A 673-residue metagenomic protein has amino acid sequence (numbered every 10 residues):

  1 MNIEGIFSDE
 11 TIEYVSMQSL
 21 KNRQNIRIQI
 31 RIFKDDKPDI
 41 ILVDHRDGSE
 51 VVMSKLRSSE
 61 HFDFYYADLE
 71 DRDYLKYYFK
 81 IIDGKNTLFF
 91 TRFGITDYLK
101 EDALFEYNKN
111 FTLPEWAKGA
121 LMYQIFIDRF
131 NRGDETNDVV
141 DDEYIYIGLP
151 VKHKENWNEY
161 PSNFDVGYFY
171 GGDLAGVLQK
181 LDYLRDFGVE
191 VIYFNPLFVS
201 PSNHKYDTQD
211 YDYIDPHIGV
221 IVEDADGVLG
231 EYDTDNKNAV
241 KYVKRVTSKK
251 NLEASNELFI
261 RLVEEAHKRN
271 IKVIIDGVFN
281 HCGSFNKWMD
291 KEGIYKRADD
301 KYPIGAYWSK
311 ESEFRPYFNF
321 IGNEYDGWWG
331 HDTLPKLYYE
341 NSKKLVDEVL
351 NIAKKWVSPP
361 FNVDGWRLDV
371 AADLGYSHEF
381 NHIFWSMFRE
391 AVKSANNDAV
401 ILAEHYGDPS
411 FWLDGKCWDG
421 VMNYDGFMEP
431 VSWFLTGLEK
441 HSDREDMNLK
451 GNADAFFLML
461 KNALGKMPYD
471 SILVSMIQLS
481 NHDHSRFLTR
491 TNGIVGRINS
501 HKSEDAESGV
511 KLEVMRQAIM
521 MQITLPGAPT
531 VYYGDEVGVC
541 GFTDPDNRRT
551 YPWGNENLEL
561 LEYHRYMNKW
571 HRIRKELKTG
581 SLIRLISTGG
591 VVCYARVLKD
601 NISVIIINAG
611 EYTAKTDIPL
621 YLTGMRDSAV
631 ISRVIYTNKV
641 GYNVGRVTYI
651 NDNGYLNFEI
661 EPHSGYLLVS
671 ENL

Functional and structural regions predicted by a protein language model:
M1-F126, R132, D138, L149 (+5 more regions): Carbohydrate-interacting/catalytic domains
I30, I125, L184, F194 (+9 more regions): Conserved, mostly hydrophobic/aromatic
I32-K34, D71, F126-N131, F198 (+9 more regions): Short, flexible loop/turn elements at secondary-structure junctions
W116, F285, A353, P360-N362 (+6 more regions): Conserved alpha/beta catalytic core and glycan-binding cleft of carbohydrate-active enzymes
G119, F187-I192, H267-I274, N362-W366 (+3 more regions): Loop/turn elements at helix/coil->beta-strand transitions in domains of secreted/extracellular proteins
I127-E190, L197-P360, F388, S394: Substrate-binding/active-site clefts of carbohydrate-active enzymes
I127-R129, I192-H204, D276-N286, D369-L374 (+3 more regions): Short, solvent-exposed turn/loop segments enriched in Gly/Ser/Thr/Pro and often Arg
V166-D173, K291-K344, H378-F456, H501 (+2 more regions): Extended substrate-binding grooves/exosites of carbohydrate-active enzymes
